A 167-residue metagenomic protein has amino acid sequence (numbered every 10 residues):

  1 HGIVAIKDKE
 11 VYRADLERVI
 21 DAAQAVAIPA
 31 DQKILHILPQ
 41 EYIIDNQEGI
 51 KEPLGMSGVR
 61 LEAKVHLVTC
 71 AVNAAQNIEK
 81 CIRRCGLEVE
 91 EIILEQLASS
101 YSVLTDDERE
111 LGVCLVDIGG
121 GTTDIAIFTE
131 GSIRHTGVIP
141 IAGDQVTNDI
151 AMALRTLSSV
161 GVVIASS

Functional and structural regions predicted by a protein language model:
H1-L115, S132, L157-V160, S166-S167: Nucleotide/phosphate-binding catalytic cleft detector across ATP-hydrolyzing and phosphate-transferring enzymes
V65, L111-A153: Glycine-rich phosphate-binding loop of actin/hexokinase-like ATP-binding domains
